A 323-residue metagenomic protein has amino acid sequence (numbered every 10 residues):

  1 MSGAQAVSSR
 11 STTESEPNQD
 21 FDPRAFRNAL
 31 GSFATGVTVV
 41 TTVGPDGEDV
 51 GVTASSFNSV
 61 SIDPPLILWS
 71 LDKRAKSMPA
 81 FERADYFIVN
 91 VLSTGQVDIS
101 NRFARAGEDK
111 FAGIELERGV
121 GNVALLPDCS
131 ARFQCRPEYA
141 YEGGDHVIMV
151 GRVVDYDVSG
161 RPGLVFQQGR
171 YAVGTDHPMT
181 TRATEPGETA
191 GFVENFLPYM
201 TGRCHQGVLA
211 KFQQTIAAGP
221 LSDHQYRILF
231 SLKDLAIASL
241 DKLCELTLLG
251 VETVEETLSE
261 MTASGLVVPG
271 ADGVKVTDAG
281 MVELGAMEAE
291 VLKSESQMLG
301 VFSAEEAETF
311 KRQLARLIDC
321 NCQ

Functional and structural regions predicted by a protein language model:
S2-T53, N58-N195, E245-E256, A263-L266 (+1 more regions): Active-site-proximal mixed secondary-structure blocks
G47, K211-T253: N-terminal helix-turn-helix DNA-binding core of bacterial DNA-binding proteins
A172-G219, D272-G273, A279: N-terminal leader segment of winged-helix/HTH proteins
G207, S231-L235, Q313, C320: Short amphipathic alpha-helical elements of helix-turn-helix/winged-helix folds
E256-T257, Q313: Residues in the recognition helix of alpha-helical DNA-binding motifs
S259-T309: Charged, amphipathic alpha-helical coiled-coil/dimerization segments
A304-Q323: Exposed, interaction-prone assembly regions rather than primary DNA-binding/catalytic cores
